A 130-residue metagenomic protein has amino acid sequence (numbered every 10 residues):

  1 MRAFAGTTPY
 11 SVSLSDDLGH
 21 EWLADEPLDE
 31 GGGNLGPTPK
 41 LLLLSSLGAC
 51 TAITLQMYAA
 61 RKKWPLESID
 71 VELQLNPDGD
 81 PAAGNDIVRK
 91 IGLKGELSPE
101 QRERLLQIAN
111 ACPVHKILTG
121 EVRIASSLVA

Functional and structural regions predicted by a protein language model:
M1-S45, L55-A130: Extended beta-strand/beta-hairpin segments
